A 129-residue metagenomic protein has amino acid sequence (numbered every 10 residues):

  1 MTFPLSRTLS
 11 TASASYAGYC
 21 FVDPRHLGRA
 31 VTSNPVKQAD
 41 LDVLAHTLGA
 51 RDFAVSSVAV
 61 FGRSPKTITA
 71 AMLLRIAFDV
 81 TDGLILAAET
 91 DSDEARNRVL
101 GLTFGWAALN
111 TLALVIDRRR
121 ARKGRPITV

Functional and structural regions predicted by a protein language model:
M1-V129: Short amphipathic, positively biased membrane-proximal segments that drive organelle/inner-membrane targeting
